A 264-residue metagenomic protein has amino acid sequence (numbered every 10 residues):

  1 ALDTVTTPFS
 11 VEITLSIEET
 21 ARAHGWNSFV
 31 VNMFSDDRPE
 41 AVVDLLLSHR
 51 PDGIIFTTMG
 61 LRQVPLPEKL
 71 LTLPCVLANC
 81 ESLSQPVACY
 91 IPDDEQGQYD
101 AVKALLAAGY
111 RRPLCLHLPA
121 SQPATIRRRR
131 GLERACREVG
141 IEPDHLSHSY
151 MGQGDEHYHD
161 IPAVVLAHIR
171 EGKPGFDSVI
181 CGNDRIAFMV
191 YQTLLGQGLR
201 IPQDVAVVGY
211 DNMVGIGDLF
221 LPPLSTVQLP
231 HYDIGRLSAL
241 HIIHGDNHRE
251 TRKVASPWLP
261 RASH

Functional and structural regions predicted by a protein language model:
A1, R50-T58, L114-H117, G172-R185 (+1 more regions): Periplasmic-binding protein-like
A1-K103, P174: Alpha-helical recognition/docking segments in bacterial nutrient-uptake and carbohydrate-utilization systems
L2-E12, V30-R38, C89-D100, L116-V165 (+3 more regions): Hinge/beta->alpha junction and helix N-cap segments in small-molecule ligand-binding domains
A21-H24, C136-P143, E171-P174, G196-I201: Short helix-capping segments at alpha-helix termini
I55, V76, A88-Y90, L114-L116 (+5 more regions): Hydrophobic/aromatic beta-strand patches that form the interior of the parallel beta-sheet core in alpha/beta enzyme
V102-P113: Glycine-rich phosphate/diphosphate-binding loops that line cofactor/substrate pockets in enzymes
V164-H264: Flexible loop/turn connectors
